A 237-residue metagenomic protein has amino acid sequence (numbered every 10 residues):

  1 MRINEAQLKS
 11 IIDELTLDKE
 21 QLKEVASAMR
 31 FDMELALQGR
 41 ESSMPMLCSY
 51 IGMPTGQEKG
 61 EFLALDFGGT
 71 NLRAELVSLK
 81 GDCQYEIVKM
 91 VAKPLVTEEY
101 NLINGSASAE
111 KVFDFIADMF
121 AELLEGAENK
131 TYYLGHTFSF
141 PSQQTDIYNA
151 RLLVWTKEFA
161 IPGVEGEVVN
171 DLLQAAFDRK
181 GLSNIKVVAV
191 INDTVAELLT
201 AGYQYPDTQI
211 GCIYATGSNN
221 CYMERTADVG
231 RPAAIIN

Functional and structural regions predicted by a protein language model:
M1-L63: N-terminal charged helix/coil linker that caps or initiates catalytic domains
A6-K19, L65-A109, E122, D146-A160 (+1 more regions): Short glycine-rich, Thr/Ser-proximal phosphate-binding strand/loop in the N-terminal lobe of ATP-dependent enzymes
Y50-V88, Q144, Y205-R225: Gly/Thr-rich phosphate-binding beta-strand-loop-beta motif of the actin/hexokinase/Hsp70
M53-G56, L123-E128, G202: Surface-exposed acidic, glycine-flexible loop patches that form ligand/cofactor-binding and adhesion interfaces
K93-D114, S142-G202, I210, T226-I235: Glycine-rich phosphate-binding loop and adjoining helix at the ATP-binding site of ATP-dependent phosphoryl-transfer
I116-Y132, F177-L182: Phosphate/pyrophosphate-binding loops at sites that engage ATP/ADP/AMP, CoA/4′-phosphopantetheine, polyphosphate
N129-S139, V188: Short glycine-rich phosphate-binding loop at a beta-alpha junction
